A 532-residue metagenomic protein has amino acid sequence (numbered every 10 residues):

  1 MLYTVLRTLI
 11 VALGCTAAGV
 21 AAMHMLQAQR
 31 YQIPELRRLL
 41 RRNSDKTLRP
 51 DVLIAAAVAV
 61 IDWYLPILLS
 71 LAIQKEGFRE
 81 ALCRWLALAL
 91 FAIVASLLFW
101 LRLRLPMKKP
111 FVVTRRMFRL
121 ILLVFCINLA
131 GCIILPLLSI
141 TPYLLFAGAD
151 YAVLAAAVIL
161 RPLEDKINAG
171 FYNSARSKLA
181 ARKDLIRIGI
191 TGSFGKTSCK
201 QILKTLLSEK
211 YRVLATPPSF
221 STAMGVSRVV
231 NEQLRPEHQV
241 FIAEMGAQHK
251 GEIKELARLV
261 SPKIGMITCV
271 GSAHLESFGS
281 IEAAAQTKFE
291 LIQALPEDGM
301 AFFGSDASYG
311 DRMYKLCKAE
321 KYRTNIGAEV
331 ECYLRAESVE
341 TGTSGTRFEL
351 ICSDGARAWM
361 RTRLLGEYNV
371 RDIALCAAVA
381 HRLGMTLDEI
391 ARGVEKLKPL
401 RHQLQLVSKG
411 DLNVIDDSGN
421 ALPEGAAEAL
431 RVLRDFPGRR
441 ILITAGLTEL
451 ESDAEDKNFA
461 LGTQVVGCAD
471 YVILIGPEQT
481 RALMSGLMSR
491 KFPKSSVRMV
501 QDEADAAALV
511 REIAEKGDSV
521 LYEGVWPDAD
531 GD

Functional and structural regions predicted by a protein language model:
M1-R161, K318, G355, H381-L387 (+1 more regions): ATP-dependent carboxylate-amine ligase
S44, I67-W85, P110, T114 (+6 more regions): Extended acidic/charged loop-beta regions that coordinate divalent cations and stabilize anionic phosphate/carboxylate
A156-S174: N-terminal pre-Walker A segment at the start of P-loop NTPase domains
F171-A181, Q405, A508-V510: A short, basic/flexible loop-to-alpha-helix module at the beginning of a structural domain
A175-S221: Walker A (P-loop) phosphate-binding motif
L185, K210-Y211, E237-H238, P262 (+5 more regions): Short, well-ordered alpha-helix to beta-strand connector turns
T222, S227-L316, T448-F459: Flexible active-site lid/hinge loop adjacent to a nucleotide/diphosphate and Mg2+-phosphate binding pocket
I267-N413, G438, T463-Y471, T480-R498: Acidic, Mg2+-coordinating active-site environments of NTP-dependent enzymes
